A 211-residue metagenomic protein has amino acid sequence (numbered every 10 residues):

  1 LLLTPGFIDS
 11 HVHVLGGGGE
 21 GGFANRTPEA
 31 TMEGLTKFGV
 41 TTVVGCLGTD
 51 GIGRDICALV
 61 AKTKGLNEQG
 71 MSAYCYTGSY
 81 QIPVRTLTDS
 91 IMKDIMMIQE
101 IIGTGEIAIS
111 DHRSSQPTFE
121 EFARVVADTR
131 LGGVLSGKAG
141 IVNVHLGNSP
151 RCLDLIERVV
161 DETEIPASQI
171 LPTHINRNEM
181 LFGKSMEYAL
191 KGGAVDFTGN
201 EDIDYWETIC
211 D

Functional and structural regions predicted by a protein language model:
L1, M32, T88-M96, W206-D211: Short amphipathic alpha-helices and their capping/turn segments at secondary-structure boundaries
L2-A61: Metal-associated gating/positioning segment near the N- to mid-region
G6-S10, V43-G45, A73-T77, E100-I109 (+3 more regions): Hydrophobic faces of well-ordered beta-strands that scaffold small-molecule active sites in alpha/beta enzyme cores
S10-R26, T77-P83, S110-Q116: Active-site mouth loops of central-metabolism enzymes
G65-S79: A glycine-rich helix N-cap at a beta->alpha junction
P83-I141, A194, G199-E201: Active-site gating/metal-coordination segments in enzymes
A127-D211: Active-site core of metal-dependent hydrolases
